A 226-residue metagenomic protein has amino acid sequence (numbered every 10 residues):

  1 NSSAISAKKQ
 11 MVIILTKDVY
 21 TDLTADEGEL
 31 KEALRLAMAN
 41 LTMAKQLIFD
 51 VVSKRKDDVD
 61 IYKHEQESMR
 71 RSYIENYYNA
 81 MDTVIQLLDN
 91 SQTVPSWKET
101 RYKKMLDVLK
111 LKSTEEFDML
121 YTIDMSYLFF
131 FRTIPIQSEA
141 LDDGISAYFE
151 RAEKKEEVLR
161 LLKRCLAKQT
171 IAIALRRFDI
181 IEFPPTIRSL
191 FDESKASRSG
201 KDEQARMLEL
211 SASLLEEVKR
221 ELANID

Functional and structural regions predicted by a protein language model:
N1-A39, K45-A167, I171-D226: Conserved short "hinge" loops at termini or chain/domain junctions
